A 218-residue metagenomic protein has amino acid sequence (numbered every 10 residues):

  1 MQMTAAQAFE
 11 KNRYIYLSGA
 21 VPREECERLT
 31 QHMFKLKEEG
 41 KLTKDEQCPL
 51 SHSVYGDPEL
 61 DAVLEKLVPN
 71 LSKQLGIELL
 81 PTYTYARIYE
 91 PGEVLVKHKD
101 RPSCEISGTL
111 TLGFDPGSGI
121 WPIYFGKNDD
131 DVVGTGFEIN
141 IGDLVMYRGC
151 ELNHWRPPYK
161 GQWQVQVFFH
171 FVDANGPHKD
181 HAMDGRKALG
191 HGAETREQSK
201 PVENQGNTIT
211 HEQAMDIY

Functional and structural regions predicted by a protein language model:
M1-L75: Non-heme Fe(II)/2-oxoglutarate
Y16-L17, L80-P81, M146-Y147, F168: A structural signal for short, well-ordered beta-strand segments and their strand-loop junctions that often border
G76-Y85: A short coil-to-beta-strand element that immediately follows conserved catalytic motifs
I88: Conserved active-site beta-strand element of glycosyltransferases/polysaccharide synthases
P91-E151, W163-V167, V172-A188: Catalytic core of non-heme Fe(II) oxygenases with the double-stranded beta-helix
R156-G161: Short proline/glycine-enriched turn/loop segments at secondary-structure junctions
Q164, F168-Y218: Double-stranded beta-helix
